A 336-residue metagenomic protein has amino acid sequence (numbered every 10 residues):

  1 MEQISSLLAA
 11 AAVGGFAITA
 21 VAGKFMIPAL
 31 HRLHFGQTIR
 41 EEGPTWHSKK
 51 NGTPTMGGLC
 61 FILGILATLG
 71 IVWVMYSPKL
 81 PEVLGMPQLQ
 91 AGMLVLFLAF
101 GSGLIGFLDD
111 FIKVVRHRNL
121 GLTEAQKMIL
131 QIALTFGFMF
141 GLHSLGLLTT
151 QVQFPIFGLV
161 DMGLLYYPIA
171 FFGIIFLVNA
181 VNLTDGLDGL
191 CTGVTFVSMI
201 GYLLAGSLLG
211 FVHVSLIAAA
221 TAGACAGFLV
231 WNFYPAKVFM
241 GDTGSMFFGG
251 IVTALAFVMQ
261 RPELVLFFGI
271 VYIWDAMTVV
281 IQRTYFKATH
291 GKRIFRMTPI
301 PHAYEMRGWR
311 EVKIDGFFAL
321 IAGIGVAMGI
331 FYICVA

Functional and structural regions predicted by a protein language model:
M1-H31, F61-L108, F136-H143, V152 (+1 more regions): Alpha-helical transmembrane segments
H34-F35, H117-R118, T243: Juxtamembrane helix-loop transition segments at the membrane interface in multi-pass membrane proteins
Q37-P54, P81, P87-A91, H213: Alpha-helical transmembrane segments and immediately membrane-proximal extracytoplasmic
R40-P54, H117-L130, P301, M306: Juxtamembrane helix-capping/reentrant segments at transmembrane boundaries
L108-R116: Hydrophobic transmembrane alpha-helix segments characteristic of membrane transport and insertion machinery
V115-T123, V152-V160: Membrane interface segments of multi-pass transport proteins and intramembrane proteases
Q126-F140: Carboxylate/His-rich catalytic cores and anion/metal-binding grooves
